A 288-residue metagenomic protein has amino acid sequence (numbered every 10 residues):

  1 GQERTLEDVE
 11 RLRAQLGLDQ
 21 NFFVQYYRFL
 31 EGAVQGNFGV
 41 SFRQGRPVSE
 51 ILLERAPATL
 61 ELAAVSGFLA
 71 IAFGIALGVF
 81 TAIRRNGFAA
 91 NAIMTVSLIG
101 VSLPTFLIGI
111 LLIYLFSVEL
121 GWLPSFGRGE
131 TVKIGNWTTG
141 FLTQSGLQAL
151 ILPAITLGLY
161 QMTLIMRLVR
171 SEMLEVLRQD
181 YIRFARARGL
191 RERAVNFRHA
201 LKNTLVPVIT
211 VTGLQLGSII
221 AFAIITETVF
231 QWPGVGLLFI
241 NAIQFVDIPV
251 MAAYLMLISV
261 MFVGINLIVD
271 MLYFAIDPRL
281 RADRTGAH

Functional and structural regions predicted by a protein language model:
G1-D19, S49, L53, F80 (+2 more regions): N-terminal signal-anchor/first transmembrane alpha helix
G1-Y27, F116, L120-T143: Hydrophobic alpha-helical transmembrane segments of membrane transport/permease proteins and related membrane-embedded
R4-G36, I182, Q231-A242: Short hydrophobic, aromatic-rich alpha-helical segments embedded in or entering the lipid bilayer of multi-pass
D19-I75: An internal, D/E-rich "acidic patch" concept
Q20, R28-E31, V96-G127, A149 (+1 more regions): Membrane-water interface segments at the C-terminal ends of transmembrane alpha-helices in multi-pass inner-membrane
N21, Q25, F29, P47 (+11 more regions): Amphipathic alpha-helical recognition patches that constitute DNA-binding helices
A56-A89, T105, K133-H288: Alpha-helical transmembrane segments of integral membrane proteins, especially multi-pass inner/plasma-membrane
